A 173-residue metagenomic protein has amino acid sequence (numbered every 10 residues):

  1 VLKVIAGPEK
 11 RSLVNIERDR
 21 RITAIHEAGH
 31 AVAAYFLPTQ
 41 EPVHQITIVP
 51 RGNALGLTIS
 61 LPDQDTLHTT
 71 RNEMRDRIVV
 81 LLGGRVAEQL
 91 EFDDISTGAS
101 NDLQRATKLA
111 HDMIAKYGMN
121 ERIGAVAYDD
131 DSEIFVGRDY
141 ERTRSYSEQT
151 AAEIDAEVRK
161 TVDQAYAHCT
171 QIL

Functional and structural regions predicted by a protein language model:
V1-L13: Interdomain coupling/hinge region of P-loop NTPase helicase/AAA+ cores
S12-I22: Short pre-active-site segment immediately N-terminal to the catalytic Zn-binding motif
R20-I25, A31-L173: Soluble catalytic regions of large protease machineries
